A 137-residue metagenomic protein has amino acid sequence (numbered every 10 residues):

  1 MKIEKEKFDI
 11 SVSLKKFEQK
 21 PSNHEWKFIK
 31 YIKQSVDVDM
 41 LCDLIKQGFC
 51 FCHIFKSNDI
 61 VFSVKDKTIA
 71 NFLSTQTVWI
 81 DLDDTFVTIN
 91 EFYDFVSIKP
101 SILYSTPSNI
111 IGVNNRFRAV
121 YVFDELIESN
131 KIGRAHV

Functional and structural regions predicted by a protein language model:
M1-F117, Y121-G133: Signature for HUH/AEP ssDNA processing cores
A135-V137: Conserved small/polar residues in nucleotide/adenosyl-binding loops
